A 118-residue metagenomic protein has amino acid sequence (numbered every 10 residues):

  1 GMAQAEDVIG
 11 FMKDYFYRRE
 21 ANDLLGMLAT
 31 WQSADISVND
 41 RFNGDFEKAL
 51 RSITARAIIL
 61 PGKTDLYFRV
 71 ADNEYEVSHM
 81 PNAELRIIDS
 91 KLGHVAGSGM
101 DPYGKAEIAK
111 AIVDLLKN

Functional and structural regions predicted by a protein language model:
G1-A55, Y67: Alpha/beta-hydrolase
I9, I36, I53, I58-I59 (+3 more regions): Weak global preference for isoleucine
F16, A49, P61-F68, A96 (+2 more regions): Short amphipathic alpha-helical interaction segments
Q32, D65, K91-G93: Surface-exposed, flexible loop/turn segments at secondary-structure boundaries
E47-I58, K63-L85: Conserved loop-alpha-helix segment in the C-terminal half of the alpha/beta-hydrolase fold that carries the catalytic
E74-S78, N82-N118: Catalytic active-site module of serine/aspartate enzymes centered on a nucleophile-bearing elbow/loop
